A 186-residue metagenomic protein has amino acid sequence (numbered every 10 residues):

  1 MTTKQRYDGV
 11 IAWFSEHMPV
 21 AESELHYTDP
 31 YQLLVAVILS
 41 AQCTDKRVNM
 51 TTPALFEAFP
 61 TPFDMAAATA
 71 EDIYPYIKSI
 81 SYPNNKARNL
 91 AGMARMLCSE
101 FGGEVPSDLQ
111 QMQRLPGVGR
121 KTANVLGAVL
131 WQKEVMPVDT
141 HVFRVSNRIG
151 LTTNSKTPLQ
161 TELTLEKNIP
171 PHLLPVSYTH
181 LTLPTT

Functional and structural regions predicted by a protein language model:
T2-L183: Catalytic cores of DNA base-excision repair glycosylases
T186: Extended, polar beta-sheet/loop recognition surfaces of beta-rich domains that mediate binding to diverse ligands
